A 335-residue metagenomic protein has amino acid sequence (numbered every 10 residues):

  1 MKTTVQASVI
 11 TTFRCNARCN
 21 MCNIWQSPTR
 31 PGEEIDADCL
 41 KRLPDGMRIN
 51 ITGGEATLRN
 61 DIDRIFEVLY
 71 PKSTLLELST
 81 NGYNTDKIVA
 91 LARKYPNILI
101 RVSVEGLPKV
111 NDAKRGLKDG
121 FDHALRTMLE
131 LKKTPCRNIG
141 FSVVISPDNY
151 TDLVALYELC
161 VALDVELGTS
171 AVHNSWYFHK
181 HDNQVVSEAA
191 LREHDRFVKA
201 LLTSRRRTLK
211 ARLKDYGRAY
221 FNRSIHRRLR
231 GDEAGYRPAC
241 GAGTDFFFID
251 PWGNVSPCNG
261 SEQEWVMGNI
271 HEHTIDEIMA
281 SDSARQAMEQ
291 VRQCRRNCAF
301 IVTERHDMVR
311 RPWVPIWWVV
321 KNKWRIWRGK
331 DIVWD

Functional and structural regions predicted by a protein language model:
M1-N97, W176, V186, D335: Conserved alpha-helical substructure of the radical SAM core
M1-T29, K41-G46, G217-A234, I275 (+1 more regions): N-terminal pre-core extensions flanking Radical SAM catalytic domains
S8-I10, N23, G53, S79 (+5 more regions): Short beta-strand segments
T11, N16, I88, V102 (+4 more regions): Generic structural signal for small/hydrophobic residues in well-ordered secondary structure, especially within
R14, R18, C22-W25, G243 (+3 more regions): Cys/His-rich metal-chelating microdomains
E33, I98-E105, K109, A113-F246 (+3 more regions): Radical SAM enzyme [4Fe-4S]-AdoMet core and its adjacent flexible, acidic and glycine-rich loops/tails across
L40-K41, D63-E67, V89-A92, L125-M128 (+3 more regions): Short amphipathic alpha-helical segments and helix-helix/interface helices
G235-R237, N254-D335: Flexible mid-to-C-terminal extensions adjoining Fe-S/redox cofactors in radical SAM and related proteins
